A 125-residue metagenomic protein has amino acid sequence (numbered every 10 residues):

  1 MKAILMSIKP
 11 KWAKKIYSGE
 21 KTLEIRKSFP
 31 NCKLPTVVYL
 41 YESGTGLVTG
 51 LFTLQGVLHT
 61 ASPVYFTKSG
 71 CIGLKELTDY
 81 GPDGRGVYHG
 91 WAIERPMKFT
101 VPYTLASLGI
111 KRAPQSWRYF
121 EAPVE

Functional and structural regions predicted by a protein language model:
M1-E125: Structured alpha/beta reader/binder surfaces that contact nucleic acids or chromatin modification marks
